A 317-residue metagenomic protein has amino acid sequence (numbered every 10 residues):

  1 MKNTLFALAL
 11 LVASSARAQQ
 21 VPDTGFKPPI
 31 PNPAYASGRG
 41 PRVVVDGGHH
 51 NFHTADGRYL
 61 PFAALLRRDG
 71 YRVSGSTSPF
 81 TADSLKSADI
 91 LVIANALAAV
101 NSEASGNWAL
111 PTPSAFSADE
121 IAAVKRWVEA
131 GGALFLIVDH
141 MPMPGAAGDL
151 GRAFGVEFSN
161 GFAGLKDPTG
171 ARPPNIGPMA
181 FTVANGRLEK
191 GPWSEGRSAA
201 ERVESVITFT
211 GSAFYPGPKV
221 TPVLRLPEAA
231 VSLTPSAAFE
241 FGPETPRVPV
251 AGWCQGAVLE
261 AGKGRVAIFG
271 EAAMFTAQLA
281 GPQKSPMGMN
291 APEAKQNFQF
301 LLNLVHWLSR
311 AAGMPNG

Functional and structural regions predicted by a protein language model:
K2-A7: Sec-dependent signal peptide recognition, specifically the positively charged N-region followed immediately by
L8-A18: Hydrophobic h-region of N-terminal signal peptides that target proteins for export in Gram-negative bacteria
A18-G317: Short, surface-exposed patches at the edges or C-terminal ends of soluble domains, predominantly
